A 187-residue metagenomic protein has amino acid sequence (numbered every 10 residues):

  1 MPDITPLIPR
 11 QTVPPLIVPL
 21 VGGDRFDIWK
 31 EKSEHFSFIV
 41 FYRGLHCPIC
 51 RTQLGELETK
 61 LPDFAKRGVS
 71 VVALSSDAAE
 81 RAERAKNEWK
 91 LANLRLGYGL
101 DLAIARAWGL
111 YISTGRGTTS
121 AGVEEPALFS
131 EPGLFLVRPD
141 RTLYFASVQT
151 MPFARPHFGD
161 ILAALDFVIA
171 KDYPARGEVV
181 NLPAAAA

Functional and structural regions predicted by a protein language model:
M1-A187: Chalcogenol-based redox active-site neighborhoods
